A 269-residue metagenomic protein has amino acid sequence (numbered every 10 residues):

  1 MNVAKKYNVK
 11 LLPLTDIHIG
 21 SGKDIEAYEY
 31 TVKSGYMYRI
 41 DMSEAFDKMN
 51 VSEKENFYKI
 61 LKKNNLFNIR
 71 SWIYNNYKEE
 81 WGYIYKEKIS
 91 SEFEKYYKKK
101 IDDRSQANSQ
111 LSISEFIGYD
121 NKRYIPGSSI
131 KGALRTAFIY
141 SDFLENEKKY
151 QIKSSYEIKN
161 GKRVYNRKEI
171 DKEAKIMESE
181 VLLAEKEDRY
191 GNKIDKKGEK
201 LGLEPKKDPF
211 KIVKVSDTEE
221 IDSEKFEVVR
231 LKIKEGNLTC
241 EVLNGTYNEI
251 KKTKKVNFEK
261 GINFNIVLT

Functional and structural regions predicted by a protein language model:
M1-T269: Small/polar/charged residue-enriched interaction surfaces, especially the RNA/DNA-contacting tracks of RNP/CRISPR
